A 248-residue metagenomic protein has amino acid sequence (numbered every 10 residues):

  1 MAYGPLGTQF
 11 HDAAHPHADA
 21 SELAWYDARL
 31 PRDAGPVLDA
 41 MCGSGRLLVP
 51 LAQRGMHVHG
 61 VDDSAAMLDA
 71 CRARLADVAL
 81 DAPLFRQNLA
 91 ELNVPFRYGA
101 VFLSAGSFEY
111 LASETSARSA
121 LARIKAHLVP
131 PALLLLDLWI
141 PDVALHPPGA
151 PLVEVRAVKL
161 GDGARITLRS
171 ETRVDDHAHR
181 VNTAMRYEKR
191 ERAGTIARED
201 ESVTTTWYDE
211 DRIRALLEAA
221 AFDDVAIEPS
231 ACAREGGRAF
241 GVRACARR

Functional and structural regions predicted by a protein language model:
M1-G35: Conserved class I S-adenosyl-L-methionine
A34-G43: Conserved class I S-adenosyl-L-methionine
L48-E91: Class I SAM-dependent methyltransferase SAM/SAH-binding core
N93-A100: A short acidic, Gly/Pro-enriched loop at the edge of an enzyme's catalytic core that lines a small-molecule cofactor
S104-G106: Residues lining the SAM
R118-P130: A short glycine-rich, Lys/Arg-flanked "PGG" loop and its adjoining helix->strand segment in the class I
L135-D211: SAM-dependent methyltransferase
T204-R248: C-terminal lobe and adjacent flexible extensions of AdoMet/dcAdoMet transferase-like proteins
